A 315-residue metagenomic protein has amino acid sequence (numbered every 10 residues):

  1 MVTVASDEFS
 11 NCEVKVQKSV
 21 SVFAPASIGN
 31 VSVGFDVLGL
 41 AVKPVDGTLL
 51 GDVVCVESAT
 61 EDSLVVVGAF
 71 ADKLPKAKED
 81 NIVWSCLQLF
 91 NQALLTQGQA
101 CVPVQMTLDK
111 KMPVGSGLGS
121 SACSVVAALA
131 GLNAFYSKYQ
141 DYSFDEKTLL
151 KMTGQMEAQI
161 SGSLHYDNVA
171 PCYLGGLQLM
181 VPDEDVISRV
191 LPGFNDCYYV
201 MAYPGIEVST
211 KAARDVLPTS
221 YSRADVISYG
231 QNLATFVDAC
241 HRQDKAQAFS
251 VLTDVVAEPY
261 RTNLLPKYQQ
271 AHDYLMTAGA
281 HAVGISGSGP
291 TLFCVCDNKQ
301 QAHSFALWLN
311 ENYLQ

Functional and structural regions predicted by a protein language model:
V2-S116, A130, A134-F144, G175: ATP-binding N-lobe of GHMP and related small-molecule kinases
A26-I28, G176, Y203-V208, V255-V256 (+1 more regions): Glycine-rich beta-alpha junction loops
S58, P204, C294-N298: Short beta-strand-to-loop capping motifs
D62-V65, T210, K299-A306: Short, conserved charged micro-motifs
A122-S137, G289-V295: Short, small-residue alpha-helix embedded
F144-D196, V283-I285: Alpha/beta catalytic cores of group-transfer enzymes, especially the acyltransferase/condensing modules of polyketide
M201-T262: Active-site rim beta-loop-alpha module in soluble metabolic enzymes
C240-Q315: Glycine-rich, charge-dense phosphate/pyrophosphate-binding loop(s) and the adjacent flexible "lid"/catalytic subdomain
